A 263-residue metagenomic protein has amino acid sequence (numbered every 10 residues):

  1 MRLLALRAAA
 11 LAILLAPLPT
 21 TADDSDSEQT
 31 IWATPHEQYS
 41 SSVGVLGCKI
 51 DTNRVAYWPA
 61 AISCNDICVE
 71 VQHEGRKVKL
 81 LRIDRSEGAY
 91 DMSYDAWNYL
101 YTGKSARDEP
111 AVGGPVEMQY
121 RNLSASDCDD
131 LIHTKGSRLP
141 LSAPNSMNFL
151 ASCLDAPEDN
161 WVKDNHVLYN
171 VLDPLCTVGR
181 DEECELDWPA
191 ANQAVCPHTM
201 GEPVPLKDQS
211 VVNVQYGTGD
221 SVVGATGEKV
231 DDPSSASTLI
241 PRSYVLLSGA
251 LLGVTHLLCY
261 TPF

Functional and structural regions predicted by a protein language model:
R2-R7, L14-N65, V78, R85-A89 (+1 more regions): Mature exported/compartmentalized surface modules and terminal targeting/interaction regions
